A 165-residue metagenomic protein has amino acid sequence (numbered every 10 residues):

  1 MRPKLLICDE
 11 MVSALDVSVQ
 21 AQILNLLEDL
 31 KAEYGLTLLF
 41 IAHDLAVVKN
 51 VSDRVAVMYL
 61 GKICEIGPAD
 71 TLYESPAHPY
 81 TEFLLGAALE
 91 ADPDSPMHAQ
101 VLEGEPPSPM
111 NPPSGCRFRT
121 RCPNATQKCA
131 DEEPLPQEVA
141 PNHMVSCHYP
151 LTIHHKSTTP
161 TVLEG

Functional and structural regions predicted by a protein language model:
M1-K4: A short, proline-enriched helix->beta-strand linker immediately N-terminal to the Walker B motif in ABC-type P-loop
I7-M97: P-loop NTP-binding/switch modules centered on Walker-like glycine-rich loops
P68-G165: Charged, flexible cofactor/metal-binding loops and thiol motifs
